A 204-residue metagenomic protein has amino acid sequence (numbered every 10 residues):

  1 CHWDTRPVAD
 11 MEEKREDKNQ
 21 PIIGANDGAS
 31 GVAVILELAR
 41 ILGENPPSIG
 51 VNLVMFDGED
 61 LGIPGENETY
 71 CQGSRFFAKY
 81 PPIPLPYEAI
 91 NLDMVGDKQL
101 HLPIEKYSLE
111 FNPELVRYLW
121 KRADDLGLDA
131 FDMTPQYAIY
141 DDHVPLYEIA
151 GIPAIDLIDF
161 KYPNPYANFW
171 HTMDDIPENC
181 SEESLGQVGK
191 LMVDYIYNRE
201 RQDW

Functional and structural regions predicted by a protein language model:
C1, I90-L92, I158: Active-site flanking residues adjacent to catalytic metal/cofactor-binding acidic residues
C1-K14: Acidic/His- and Gly-rich active-site-bordering loop/insert found across diverse amide/peptide-bond hydrolases
T5, D17, Y195-Y197: RNase H-like, metal-dependent ribonuclease domains
V8-D10, G65, H101, Y166: Short glycine-/acidic-enriched loop or helix-start segments at secondary-structure transitions that form or flank
K14-G24, T172-I176: A solvent-exposed, charged loop/short amphipathic helix patch at secondary-structure junctions
Q20-E114, R122, P135-A138, D142-H143: Acidic/histidine-rich catalytic neighborhood of metal-dependent amide-processing enzymes
D97-W204: Active-site-adjacent substrate-binding region of metalloamidase/peptidase-like peptide-processing proteins
